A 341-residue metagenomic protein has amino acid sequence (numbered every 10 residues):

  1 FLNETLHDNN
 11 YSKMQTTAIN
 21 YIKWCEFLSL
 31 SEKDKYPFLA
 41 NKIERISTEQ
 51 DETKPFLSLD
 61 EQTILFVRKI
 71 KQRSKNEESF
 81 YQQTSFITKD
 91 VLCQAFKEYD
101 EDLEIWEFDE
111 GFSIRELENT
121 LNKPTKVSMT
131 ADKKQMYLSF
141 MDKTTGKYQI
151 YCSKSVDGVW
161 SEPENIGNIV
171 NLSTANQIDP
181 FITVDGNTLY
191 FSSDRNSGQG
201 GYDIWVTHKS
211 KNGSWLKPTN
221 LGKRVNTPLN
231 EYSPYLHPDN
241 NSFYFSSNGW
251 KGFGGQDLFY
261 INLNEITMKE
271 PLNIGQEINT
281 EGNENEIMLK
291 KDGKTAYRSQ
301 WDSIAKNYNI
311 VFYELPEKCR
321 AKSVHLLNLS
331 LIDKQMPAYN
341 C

Functional and structural regions predicted by a protein language model:
E4-S330: Short, conserved micro-motifs composed of acidic
G201, K334-C341: Short, ordered, surface-exposed loop/turn motifs in non-cytosolic proteins
